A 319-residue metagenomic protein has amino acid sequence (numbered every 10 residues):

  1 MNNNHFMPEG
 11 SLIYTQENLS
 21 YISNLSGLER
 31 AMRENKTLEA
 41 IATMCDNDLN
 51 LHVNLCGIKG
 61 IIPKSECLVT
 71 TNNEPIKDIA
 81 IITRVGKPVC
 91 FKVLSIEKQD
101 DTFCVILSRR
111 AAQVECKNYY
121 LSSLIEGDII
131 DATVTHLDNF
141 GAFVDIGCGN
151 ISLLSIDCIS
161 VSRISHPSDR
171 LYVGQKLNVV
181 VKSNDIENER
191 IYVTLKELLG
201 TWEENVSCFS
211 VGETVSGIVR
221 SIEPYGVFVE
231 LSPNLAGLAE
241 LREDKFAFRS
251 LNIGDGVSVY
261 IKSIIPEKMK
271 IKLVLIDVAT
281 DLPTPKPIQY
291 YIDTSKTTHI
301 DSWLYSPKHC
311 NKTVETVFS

Functional and structural regions predicted by a protein language model:
M1-S319: Single-stranded RNA-binding regions, centering on S1/OB-family and related RNA-binding modules
